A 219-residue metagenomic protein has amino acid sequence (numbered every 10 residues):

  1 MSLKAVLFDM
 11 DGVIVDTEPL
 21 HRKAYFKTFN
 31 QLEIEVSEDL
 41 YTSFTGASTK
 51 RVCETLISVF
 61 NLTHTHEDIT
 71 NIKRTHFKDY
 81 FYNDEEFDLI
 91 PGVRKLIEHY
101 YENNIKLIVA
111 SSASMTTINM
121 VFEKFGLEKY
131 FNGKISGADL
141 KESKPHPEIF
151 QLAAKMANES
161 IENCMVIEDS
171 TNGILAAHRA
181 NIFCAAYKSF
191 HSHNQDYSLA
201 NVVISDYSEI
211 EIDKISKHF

Functional and structural regions predicted by a protein language model:
M1-K4, E98, S114-F219: Asp-based, Mg2+/Mn2+-dependent phosphohydrolase catalytic module
M1-T42: Active-site neighborhood of HAD-like aspartate-dependent phosphohydrolases
S2, Y82-V109, M115, N119: Short, acidic loop-to-helix structural element flanking the phosphoryl-transfer center in phosphate-processing enzymes
I14, L89, L107-A110, E142 (+1 more regions): Conserved SAM-binding loop
T28-F60, H66: Alpha-helical substrate-recognition element adjacent to the catalytic core
N30, Y101, H178: Anion (oxyanion) recognition and catalysis
E35, K106, F183: Residue-level detector of anion-binding/catalytic polar loops
I57-R94, N103: Metal-dependent phosphoesterase signature
